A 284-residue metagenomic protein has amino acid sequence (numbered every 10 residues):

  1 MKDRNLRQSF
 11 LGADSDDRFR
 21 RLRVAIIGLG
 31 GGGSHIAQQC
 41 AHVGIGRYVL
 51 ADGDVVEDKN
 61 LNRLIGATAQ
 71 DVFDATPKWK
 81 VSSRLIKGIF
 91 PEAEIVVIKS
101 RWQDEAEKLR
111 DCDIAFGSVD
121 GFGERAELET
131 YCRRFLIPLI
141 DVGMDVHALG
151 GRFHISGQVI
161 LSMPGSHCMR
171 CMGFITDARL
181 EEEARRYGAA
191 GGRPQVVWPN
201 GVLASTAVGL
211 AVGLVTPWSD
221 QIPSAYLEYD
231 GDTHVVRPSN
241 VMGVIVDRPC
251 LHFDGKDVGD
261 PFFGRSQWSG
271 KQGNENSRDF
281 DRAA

Functional and structural regions predicted by a protein language model:
K2, S15-R23, D104-A284: Glycine-rich phosphate/adenylate-binding loop
D3-D17, E57-K59: Short glycine/proline-centered loop/turn elements that form peptide/ligand docking sites
S15-E57: Glycine-rich adenosine-cofactor-binding loop
A37-Q39, N62-R63, E127-C132: Short amphipathic alpha-helical segments
G46, E92-A93, F135-I137: A short helix->loop->beta-strand "cap" motif at the edges of active sites that frequently abuts
R47-F90: Glycine-rich phosphate-binding loop and adjoining beta1-alpha1-beta2 segment of Rossmann-like nucleotide-binding folds
V49-A51, V96-I98, F116, P138-I140: Hydrophobic/aromatic beta-strand patches that form the interior of the parallel beta-sheet core in alpha/beta enzyme
D74-I114, V119-A126: A structured beta-alpha segment of the ubiquitous adenosine-cofactor-binding alpha/beta core
